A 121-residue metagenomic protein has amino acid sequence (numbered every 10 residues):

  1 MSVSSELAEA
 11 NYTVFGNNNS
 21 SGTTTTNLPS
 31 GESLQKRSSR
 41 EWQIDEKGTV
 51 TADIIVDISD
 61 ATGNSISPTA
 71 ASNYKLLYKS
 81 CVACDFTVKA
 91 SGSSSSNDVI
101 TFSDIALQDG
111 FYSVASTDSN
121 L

Functional and structural regions predicted by a protein language model:
M1-S33: Catalytic cores of secreted or luminal carbohydrate-active enzymes
V3-E6, S65-P68, F102-I105: A general structural signal for short secondary-structure junctions and capping/turn motifs
T13-F15, S39-Q43, K75-Y78, G110-A115: Ordered hydrophobic segments in well-structured contexts
T25-Y74, S80: Proteolytic processing hotspots in large secreted/extracellular or virion-associated proteins and select intracellular
K47, T69, S95, I105-L107: Surface-exposed coil/turn segments at beta-strand junctions on protein surfaces, enriched
S80-C84, D118-N120: Acidic glycine-/aspartate-rich tracts in secreted/extracellular proteins
A83-S91: Surface-exposed loop/edge segments in extracytoplasmic proteins
D98-L121: C-terminal beta-strand-rich structural cap/linker in extracellular carbohydrate-active enzymes
